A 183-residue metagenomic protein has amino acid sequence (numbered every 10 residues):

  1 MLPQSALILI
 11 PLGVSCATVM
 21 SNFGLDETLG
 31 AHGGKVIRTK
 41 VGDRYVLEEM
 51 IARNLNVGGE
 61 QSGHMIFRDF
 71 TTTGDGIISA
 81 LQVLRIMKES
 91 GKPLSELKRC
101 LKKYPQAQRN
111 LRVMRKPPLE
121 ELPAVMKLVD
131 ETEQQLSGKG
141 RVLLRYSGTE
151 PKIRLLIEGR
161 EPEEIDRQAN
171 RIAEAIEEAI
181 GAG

Functional and structural regions predicted by a protein language model:
M1-G13: Structural motif
V14-G183: Phosphate-binding and adjacent anionic-ligand microenvironments
